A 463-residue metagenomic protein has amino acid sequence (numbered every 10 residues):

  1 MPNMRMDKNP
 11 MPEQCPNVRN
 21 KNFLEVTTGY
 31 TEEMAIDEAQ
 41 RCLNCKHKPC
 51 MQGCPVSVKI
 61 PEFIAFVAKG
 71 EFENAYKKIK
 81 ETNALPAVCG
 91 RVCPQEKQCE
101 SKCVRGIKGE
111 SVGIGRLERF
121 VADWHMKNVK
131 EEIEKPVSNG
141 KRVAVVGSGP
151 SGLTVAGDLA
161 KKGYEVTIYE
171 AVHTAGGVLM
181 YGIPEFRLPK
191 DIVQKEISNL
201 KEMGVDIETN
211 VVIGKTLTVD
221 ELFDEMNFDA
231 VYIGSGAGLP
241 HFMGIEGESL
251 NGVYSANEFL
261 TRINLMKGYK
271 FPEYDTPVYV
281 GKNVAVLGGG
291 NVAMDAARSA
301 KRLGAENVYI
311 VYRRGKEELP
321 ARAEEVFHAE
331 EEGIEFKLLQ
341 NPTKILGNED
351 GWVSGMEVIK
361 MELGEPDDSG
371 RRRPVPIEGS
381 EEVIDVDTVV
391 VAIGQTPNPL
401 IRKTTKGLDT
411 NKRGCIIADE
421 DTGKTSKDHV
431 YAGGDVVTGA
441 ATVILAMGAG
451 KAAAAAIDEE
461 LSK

Functional and structural regions predicted by a protein language model:
N20-D37, K59-R91, K108-K135, I263-N264: Ferredoxin-type iron-sulfur electron-transfer modules in oxidoreductases and energy-metabolism complexes
N44-K69, V88-V121, T167, T174 (+1 more regions): Iron-sulfur cluster-binding cysteine motifs and their immediate structural context in ferredoxin-like electron-transfer
N74, V137, R142-V146, Q194-I245 (+5 more regions): Feature captures the FAD/FMN-dependent oxidoreductase FAD-binding
F120-V137, K195-K215, P240-L303, N411-D421 (+1 more regions): Glycine-rich dinucleotide-binding loop and its adjacent helix/turn
R142-T167, A293-K301: N-terminal Rossmann-like FAD-binding beta1-loop-alpha1 element of flavoenzymes
I168, V172-E202, D206-I207, A297-K344: Rossmann-like dinucleotide-binding cores of NAD(P)H-dependent redox enzymes
S249-G281, P366-A440: FAD-site-proximal beta/loop scaffold in flavoenzymes
V436-K463: A conserved FAD-binding loop/helix module that cradles the flavin
